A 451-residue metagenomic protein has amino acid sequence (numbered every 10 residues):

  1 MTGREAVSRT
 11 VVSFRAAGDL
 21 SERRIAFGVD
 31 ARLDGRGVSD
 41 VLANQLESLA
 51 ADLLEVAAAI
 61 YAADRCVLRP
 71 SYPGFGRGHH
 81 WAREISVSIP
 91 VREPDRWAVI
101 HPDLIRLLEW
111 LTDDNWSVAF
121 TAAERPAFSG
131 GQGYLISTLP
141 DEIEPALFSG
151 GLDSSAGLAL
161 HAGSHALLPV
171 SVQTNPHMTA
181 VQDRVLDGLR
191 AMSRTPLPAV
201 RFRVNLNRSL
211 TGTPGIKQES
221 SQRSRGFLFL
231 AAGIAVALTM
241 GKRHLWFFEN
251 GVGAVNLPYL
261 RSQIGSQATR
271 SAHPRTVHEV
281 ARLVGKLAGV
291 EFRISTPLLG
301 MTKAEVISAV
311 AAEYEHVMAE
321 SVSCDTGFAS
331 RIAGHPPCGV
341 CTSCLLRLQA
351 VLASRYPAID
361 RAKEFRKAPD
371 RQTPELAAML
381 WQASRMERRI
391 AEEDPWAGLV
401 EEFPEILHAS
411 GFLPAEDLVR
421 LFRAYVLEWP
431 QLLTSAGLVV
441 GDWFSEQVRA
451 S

Functional and structural regions predicted by a protein language model:
M1-A146, A159-S209, E446-S451: RNA-binding accessory domains that recognize and position tRNA/RNA substrates
T2-E22, D40-L46, S220, N256-G265 (+4 more regions): ATP/NTP-dependent adenylation/nucleotidyl-transfer catalytic domains that generate, transfer, or process NMP-activated
N44, V172-H316: ATP-dependent adenylate-handling ligase core
N44-S71, W110-L111, R225-T239, L346 (+2 more regions): Short, hydrophobic/amphipathic alpha-helical patches that form generic packing surfaces within helical domains
V67-R77, A237-L245, V351-Y356, I390-A391: Short helix-capping/linker segments at secondary-structure and domain boundaries
A123-A127, T302, A329: Short acidic loop-to-helix transition motifs that present clustered carboxylates
S149: Conserved adenosyl
D153-G157: Hydrophobic positions on the alpha1 helix immediately C-terminal to the Walker A/P-loop
